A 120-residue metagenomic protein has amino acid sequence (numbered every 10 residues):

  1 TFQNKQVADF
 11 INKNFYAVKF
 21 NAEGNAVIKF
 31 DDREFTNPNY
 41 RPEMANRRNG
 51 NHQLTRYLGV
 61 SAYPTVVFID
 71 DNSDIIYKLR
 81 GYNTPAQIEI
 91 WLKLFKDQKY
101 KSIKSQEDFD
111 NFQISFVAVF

Functional and structural regions predicted by a protein language model:
T1, A22-V27, N72-I75, T84: Solvent-exposed loop/turn segments at secondary-structure junctions within structured extracellular/periplasmic domains
Q3, N12, Y16, G59 (+3 more regions): Sec-exported extracytoplasmic/periplasmic mature domains
Q3-R47: Thiol-based oxidoreductase modules, predominantly thioredoxin-like and allied folds used for disulfide exchange
Q6, F10, N49-Q53, D74 (+2 more regions): Extracytoplasmic/secreted proteins, especially bacterial periplasmic and envelope-associated proteins
A17, L54-Y57, A62-L79: A short, hydrophobic beta-strand/beta-hairpin element that forms part of a small beta-sheet core
M44-Q53, L58: Aromatic- and Gly/Pro-rich amphipathic surface segment
Y77-F120: Thiol-/selenol-based redox modules, centered on thioredoxin-like and closely related oxidoreductase domains
